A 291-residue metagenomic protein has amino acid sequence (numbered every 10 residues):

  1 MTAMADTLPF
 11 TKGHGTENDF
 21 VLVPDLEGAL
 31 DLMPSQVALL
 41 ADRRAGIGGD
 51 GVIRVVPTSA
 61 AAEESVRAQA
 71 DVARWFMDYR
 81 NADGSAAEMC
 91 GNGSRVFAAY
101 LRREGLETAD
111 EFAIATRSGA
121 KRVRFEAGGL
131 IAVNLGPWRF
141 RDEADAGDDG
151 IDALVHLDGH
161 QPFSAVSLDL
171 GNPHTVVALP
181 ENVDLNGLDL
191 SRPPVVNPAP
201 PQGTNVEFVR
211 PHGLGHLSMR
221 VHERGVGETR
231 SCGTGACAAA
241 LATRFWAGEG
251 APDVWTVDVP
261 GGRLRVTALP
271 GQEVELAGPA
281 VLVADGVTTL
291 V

Functional and structural regions predicted by a protein language model:
M1-G128, T175-V291: A glycine-rich beta-to-alpha transition motif near the start of alpha/beta enzyme domains, typified by
A87, G136-W138, E143: Flexible, glycine/proline-enriched loop segments at strand-loop-helix junctions that form or flank small-ligand binding
G129-G136: Short, solvent-exposed secondary-structure boundary/capping segments
V133, V166, C232: Beta-strand scaffold of nucleotide-dependent catalytic cores
F140-A146, N186-L190: Short, basic/low-complexity N-terminal boundary segments at the transition from targeting/disordered tails
R141, G147-A153, L157-G159, L168 (+1 more regions): C-terminal domain-closing interface element
A153-N186: Internal active-site segments that recognize and position negatively charged phosphoryl groups and nucleotide moieties
